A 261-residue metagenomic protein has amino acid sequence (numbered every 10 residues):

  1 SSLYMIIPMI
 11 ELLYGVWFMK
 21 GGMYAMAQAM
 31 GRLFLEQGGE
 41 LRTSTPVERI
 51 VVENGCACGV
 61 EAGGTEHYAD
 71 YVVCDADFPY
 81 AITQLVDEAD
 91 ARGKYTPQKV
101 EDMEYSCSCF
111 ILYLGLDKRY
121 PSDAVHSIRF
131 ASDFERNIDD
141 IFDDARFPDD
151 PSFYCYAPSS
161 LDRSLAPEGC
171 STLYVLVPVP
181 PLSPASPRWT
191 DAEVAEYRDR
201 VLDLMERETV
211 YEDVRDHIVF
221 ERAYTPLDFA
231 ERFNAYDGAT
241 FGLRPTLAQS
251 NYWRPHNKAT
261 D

Functional and structural regions predicted by a protein language model:
S1, P148-Y156, R207, Y211-D261: A glycine-rich dinucleotide-binding beta-alpha-beta segment and adjacent secondary-structure elements that constitute
I6-G63: Helical element adjacent to the flavin cofactor pocket in flavoenzyme catalytic cores
I10-F18, C109, P181-T190: Glycine- and acidic
F18, E48-P167: Mid-domain catalytic core of redox enzymes that form a hydrophobic substrate pocket/lid adjacent to a catalytic redox
G21, A25, R42-T45, Y105 (+4 more regions): Conserved active-site and cofactor/substrate-binding residues in soluble primary-metabolism enzymes
A29, L33-Q37, P46, D75 (+4 more regions): Generic, well-ordered alpha-helical scaffold segments in large soluble proteins
D117-Y224: C-terminal segments that line or cap access tunnels to active or ligand-binding sites in enzymes and enzyme-associated
